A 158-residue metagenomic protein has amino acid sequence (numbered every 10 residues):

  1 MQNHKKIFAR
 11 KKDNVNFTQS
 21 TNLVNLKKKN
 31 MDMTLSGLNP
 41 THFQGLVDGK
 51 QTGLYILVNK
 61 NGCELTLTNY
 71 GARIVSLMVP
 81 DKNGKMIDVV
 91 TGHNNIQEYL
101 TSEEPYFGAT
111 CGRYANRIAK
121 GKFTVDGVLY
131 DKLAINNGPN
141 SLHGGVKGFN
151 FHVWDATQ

Functional and structural regions predicted by a protein language model:
I7-R10, N16, S20-N25: Short, positively charged and aromatic/hydrophobic N-terminal segments
N30-Q158: Surface-exposed acidic/polar loop and edge beta-strand patches at domain peripheries
